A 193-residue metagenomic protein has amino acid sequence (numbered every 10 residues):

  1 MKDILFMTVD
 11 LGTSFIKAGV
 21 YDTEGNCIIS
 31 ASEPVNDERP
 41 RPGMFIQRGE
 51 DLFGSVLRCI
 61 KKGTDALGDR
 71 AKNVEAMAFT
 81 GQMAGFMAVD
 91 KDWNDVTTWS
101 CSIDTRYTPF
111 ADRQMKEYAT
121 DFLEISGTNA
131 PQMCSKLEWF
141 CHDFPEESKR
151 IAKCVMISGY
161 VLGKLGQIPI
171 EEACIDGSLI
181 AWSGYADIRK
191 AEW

Functional and structural regions predicted by a protein language model:
M1-T98, T108, R113, R150: N-terminal glycine/serine-rich phosphate-binding loop of ATP-dependent small-molecule kinases, especially carbohydrate
K2-D3, S30, P34, Y118-A119 (+2 more regions): A generic structural signal for ordered alpha-helices
L11-T13, D121-W193: Gly/Ser/Thr-rich active-site cleft segment
D104: Carbohydrate-associated surface elements
A111-E117, E192-W193: Glycine-rich phosphate-binding segment of PLP-dependent enzymes
